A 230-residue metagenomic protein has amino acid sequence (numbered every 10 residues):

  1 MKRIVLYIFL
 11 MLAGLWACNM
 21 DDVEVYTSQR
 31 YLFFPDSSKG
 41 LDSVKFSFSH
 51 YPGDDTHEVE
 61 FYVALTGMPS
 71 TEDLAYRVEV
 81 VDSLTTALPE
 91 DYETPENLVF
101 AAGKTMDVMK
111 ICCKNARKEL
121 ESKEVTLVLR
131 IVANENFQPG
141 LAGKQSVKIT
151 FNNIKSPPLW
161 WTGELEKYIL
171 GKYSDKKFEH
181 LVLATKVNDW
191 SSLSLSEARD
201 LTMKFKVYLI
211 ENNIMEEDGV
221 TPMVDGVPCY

Functional and structural regions predicted by a protein language model:
M1-I4: Positively charged n-region of N-terminal signal peptides that target proteins for export
L6-I8: Sec-dependent N-terminal signal peptides
G14-A17: C-terminal motif of bacterial Sec signal peptides marking the signal peptidase cleavage site
N19-F61, L65-A75, D82-P89, V108 (+1 more regions): Intrinsically disordered, low-complexity regulatory regions in eukaryotic proteins
D91-T94, V99: A glycine-rich, hydrophobic loop/mini-helix early in the fold
L98-M106: Short proline/glycine- and polar residue-rich coil/turn motifs
